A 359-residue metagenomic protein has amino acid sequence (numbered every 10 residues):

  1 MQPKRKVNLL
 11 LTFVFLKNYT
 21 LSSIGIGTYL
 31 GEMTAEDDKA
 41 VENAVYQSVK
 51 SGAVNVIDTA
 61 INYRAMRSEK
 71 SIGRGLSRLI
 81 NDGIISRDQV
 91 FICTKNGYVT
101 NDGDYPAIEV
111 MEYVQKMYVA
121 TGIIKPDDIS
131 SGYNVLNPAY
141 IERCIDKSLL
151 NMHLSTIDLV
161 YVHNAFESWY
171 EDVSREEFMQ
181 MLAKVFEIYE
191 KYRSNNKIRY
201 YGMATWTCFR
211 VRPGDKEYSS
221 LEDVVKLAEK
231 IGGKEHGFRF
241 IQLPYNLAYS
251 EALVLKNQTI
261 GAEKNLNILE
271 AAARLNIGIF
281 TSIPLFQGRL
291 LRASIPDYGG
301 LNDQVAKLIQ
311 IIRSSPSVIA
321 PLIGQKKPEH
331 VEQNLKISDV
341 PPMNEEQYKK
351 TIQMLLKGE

Functional and structural regions predicted by a protein language model:
M1-K116, E142, S155, V173-E176 (+5 more regions): N-terminal binding-site loop/beta-alpha segment at the start of enzyme catalytic domains that lines or forms
I26, V90-I92, S148, I157 (+2 more regions): Structural signal for hydrophobic
G27-Y29, T121-S130, A165-Y170, F238 (+1 more regions): Short glycine/proline-rich turn/loop motifs
K39-A40, I61, A65, D146 (+1 more regions): Beta/alpha (TIM)-barrel catalytic core signal, keyed to glycine-rich beta->alpha loops juxtaposed to Asp/Glu that bind
S86-V90, S155-L159, Y200, H236-F240: Short acidic capping loops at alpha-helix termini that bridge into adjacent secondary structure
Y105-P138: Active-site-adjacent "subsite" loops/lids of carbohydrate-active enzymes
I123-D128, V135, L149, Y161 (+2 more regions): Catalytic cores of glycan-processing enzymes that make or break glycosidic bonds
I141-V160, E229-G232: CE4/NodB-like, metal-dependent polysaccharide N-deacetylase domain that modifies extracellular/periplasmic N-acetylated
